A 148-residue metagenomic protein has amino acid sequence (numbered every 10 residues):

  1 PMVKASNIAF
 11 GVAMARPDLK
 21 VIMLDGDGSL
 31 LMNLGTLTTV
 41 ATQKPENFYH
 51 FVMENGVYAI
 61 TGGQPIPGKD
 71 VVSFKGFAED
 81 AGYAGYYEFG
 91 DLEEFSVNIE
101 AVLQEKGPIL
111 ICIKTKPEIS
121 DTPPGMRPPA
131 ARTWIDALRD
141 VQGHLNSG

Functional and structural regions predicted by a protein language model:
P1-N55: Thiamine diphosphate
V3, N7, G35, K69-S73 (+2 more regions): Conserved active-site and cofactor/substrate-binding residues in soluble primary-metabolism enzymes
M23, Y87-F89, I113: General beta-strand structural signal in soluble alpha/beta enzymes
L34-Q43, I60-F77: Active-site-proximal loop->helix
H50, Y86-E88, L110: Conserved beta-strand scaffold positions in the cores of enzyme catalytic domains, especially in NTP/NDP-utilizing
A59-T61, F95-N98, E118-P124: Short active-site-adjacent structural elements
P65-A101: Conserved thiamine diphosphate
E105-G148: Glycine/aspartate-rich loop-and-adjacent alpha/beta segment that forms the canonical ThDP
